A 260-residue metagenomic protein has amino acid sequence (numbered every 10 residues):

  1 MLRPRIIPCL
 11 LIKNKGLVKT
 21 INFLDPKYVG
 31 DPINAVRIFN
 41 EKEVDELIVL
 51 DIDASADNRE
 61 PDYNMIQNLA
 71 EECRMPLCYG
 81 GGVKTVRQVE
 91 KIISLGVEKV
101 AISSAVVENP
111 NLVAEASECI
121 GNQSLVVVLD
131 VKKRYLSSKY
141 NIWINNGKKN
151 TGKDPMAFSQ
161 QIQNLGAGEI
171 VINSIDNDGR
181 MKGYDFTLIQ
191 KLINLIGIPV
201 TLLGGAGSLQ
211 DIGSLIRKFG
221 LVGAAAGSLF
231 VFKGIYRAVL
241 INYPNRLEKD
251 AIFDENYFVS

Functional and structural regions predicted by a protein language model:
P4-L10, K19, L47-V49, L77-G81 (+5 more regions): Hydrophobic faces of well-ordered beta-strands that scaffold small-molecule active sites in alpha/beta enzyme cores
L11, F39, L47, I92 (+6 more regions): Conserved, mostly hydrophobic/aromatic
I12-K19, V97-V171, D176-N177: Conserved anion-binding
E46-M65, S104, V171-K182: Glycine-rich, proline-tolerant flexible connector loops at the mouths of alpha/beta enzymes
E60-Q67, P110, G152-M156, K182-K191 (+1 more regions): Charged helix-capping and loop-helix junction motifs
P61-N122: Glycine/small-residue-rich loop that forms an oxyanion/phosphate-binding "nest" at active or ligand-binding sites
C73-V100, T187-A226: Catalytic cores of alpha/beta
L112-C119, I212-S260: C-terminal helical cap(s) of enzyme catalytic domains, especially alpha/beta-barrels
